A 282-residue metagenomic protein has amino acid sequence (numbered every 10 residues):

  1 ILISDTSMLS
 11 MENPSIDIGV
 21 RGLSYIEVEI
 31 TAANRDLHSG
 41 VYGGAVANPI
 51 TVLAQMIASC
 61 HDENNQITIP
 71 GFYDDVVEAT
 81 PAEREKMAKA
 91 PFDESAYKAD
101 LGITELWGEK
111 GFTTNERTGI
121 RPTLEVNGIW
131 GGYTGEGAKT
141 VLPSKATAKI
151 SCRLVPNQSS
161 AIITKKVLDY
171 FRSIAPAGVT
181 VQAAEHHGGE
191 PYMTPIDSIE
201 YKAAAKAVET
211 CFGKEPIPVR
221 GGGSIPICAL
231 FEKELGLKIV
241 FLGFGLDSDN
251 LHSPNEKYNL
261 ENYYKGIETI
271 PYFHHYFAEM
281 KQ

Functional and structural regions predicted by a protein language model:
I1-W107, E116-P122, F231-K233, N255-E261: Fold-level recognition of mixed alpha/beta catalytic cores in primary-metabolism enzymes, strongest
E29-T31, L53, L142-A146, A184 (+2 more regions): Zn-dependent metallopeptidase/amidohydrolase metal-coordination segment
A33, A58-Q66, R172, P176 (+3 more regions): Generic secondary-structure signature for well-ordered alpha-helical cores
I50-A58, T123, N127, L168 (+3 more regions): Predominant activation on well-ordered alpha-helical scaffold segments within soluble catalytic domains
G108, F112-T140, S144-A146, S151: A structural supersecondary motif
C152-V155, Q182-D197, G221-G222: A short beta-alpha structural unit
N157-I163: Short, conserved charged micro-motifs
I163-R172: Short amphipathic alpha-helices in soluble, non-transmembrane regions that often serve as interface/regulatory elements
